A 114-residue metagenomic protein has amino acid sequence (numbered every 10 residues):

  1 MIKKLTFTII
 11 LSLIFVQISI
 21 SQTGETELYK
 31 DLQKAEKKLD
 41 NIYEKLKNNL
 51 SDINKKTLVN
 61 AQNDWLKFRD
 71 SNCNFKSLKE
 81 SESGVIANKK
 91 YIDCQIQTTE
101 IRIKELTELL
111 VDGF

Functional and structural regions predicted by a protein language model:
I2, Q17-F114: N-terminal alpha-helical modules
K4-V16: Sec-dependent N-terminal signal peptides
